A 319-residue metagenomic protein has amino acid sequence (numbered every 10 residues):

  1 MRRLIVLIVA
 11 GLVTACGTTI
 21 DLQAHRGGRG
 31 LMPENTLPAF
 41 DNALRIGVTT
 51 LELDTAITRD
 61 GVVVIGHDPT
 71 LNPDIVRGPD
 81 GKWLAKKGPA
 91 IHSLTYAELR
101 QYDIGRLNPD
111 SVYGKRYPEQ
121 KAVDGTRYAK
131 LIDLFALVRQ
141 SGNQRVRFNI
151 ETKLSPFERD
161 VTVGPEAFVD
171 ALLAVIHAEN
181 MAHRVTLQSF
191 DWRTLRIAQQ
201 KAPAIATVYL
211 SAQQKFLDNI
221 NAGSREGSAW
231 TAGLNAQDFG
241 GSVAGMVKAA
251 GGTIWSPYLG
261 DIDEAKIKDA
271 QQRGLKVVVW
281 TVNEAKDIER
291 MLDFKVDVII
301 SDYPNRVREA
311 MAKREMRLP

Functional and structural regions predicted by a protein language model:
M1-L4: Positively charged n-region of N-terminal signal peptides that target proteins for export
V6-A15: Bacterial N-terminal signal peptides
C16-P319: Phosphate-group recognition and catalysis centered on beta-loop-alpha active-site segments
